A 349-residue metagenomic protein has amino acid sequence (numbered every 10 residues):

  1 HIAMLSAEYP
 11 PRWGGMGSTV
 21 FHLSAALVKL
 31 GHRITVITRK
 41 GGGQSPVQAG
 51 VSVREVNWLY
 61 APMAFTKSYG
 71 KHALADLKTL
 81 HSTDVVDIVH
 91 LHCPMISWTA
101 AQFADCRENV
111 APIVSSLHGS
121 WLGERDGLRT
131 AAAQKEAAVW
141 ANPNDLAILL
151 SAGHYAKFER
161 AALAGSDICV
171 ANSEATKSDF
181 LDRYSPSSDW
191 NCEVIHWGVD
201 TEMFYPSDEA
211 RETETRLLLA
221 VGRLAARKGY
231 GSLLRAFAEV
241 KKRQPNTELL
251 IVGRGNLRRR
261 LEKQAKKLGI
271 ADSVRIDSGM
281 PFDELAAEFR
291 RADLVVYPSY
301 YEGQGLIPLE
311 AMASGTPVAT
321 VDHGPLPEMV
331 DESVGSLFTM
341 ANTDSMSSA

Functional and structural regions predicted by a protein language model:
W121, A137-C169: Membrane-proximal helix-turn-helix segments that form the acceptor-binding/catalytic region of lipid-linked
A175, G198: Carbohydrate-associated surface elements
R211-K228, L234-F237: Conserved donor-binding/catalytic core segment of Leloir-type glycosyltransferases
E262-M280: Nucleotide-activated donor-binding/catalytic signature segment of Leloir-type glycosyltransferases, i.e., the conserved
G279-M280, A287-A292: Short alpha-helical donor nucleotide-sugar binding micro-motif in glycosyltransferases
Y300: Aromatic "clamp/platform" in nucleotide-sugar-dependent glycosyltransferases that forms part of the donor/acceptor
P317-T320: Short hydrophobic beta-strand element within catalytic cores of glycosyltransferases and related nucleotide-activated
E332, S336-T343: Conserved acidic donor-binding segment of nucleotide-sugar-dependent glycosyltransferases
